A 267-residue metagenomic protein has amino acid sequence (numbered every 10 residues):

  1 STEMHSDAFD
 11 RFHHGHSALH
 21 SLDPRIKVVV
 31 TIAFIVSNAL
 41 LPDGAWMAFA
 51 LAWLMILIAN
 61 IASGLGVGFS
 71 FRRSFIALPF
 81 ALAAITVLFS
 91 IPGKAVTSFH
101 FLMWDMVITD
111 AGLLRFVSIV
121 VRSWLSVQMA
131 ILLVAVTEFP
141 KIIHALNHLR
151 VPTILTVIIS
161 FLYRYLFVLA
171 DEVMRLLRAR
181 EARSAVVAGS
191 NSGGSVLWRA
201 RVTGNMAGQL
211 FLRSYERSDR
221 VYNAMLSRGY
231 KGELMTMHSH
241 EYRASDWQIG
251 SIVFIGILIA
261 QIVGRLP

Functional and structural regions predicted by a protein language model:
S1-G44, A50-I58, D171-P267: Transmembrane alpha-helix interface motif
H16, H20, G64-F69, M103 (+4 more regions): Membrane-helix interfacial "entry" motifs
L41-P42, S63-G64, I91-P92, P267: Short helix-capping/hinge motifs at transmembrane helix termini and TM-loop junctions
A45, G66-V67, V151-I154: Membrane-helix interface segments
A48-F49, G66-S74: Interfacial helix-loop-helix linkers and transmembrane-helix boundary segments in multi-pass membrane proteins
L54-G64, L78-A84: Alpha-helical transmembrane segments and their membrane-interface exit regions
R73-V186, S190-V196: Juxtamembrane/interface alpha-helical elements of multi-pass membrane proteins
